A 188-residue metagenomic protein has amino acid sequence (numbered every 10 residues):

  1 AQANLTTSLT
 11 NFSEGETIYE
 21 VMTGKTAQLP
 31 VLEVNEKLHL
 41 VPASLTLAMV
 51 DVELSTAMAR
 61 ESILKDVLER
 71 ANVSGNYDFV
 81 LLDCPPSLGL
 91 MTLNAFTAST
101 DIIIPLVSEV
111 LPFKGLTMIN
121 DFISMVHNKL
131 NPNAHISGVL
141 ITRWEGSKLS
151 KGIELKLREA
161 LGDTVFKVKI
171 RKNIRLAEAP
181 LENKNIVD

Functional and structural regions predicted by a protein language model:
A1-D188: P-loop NTP-binding core
